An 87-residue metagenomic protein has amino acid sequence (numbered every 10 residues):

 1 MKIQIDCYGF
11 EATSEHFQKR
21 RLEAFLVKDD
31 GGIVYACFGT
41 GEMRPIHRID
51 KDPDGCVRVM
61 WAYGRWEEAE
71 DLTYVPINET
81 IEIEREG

Functional and structural regions predicted by a protein language model:
K2-G87: Intrinsically disordered, compositionally biased low-complexity regions
